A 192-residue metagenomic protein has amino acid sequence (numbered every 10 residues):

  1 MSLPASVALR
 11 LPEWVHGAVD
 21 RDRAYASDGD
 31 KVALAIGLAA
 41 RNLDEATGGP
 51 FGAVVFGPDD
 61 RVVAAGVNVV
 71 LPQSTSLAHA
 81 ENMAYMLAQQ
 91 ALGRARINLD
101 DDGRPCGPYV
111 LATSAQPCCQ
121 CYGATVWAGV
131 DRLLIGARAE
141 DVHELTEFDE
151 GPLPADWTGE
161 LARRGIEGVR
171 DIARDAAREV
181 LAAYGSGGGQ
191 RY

Functional and structural regions predicted by a protein language model:
M1-N42, G107, A124, A128-Y192: Zinc-dependent deaminase
L43-T47: Short loop/turn motifs at secondary-structure junctions and domain boundaries
P50-G57: Short beta-strand scaffold segments in enzyme catalytic cores
P58-V63: Short, glycine-anchored, charge-dense loop/turn motifs used at functional sites
V69-M83: A short, polar/charged loop-to-alpha-helix boundary motif
Y85-A115: Mobile, glycine- and charge-enriched loop segments and immediately flanking short secondary-structure elements within
L111-A128: Short, thiol/selenol-centered motifs that function as redox-active sites or metal-ligating centers
